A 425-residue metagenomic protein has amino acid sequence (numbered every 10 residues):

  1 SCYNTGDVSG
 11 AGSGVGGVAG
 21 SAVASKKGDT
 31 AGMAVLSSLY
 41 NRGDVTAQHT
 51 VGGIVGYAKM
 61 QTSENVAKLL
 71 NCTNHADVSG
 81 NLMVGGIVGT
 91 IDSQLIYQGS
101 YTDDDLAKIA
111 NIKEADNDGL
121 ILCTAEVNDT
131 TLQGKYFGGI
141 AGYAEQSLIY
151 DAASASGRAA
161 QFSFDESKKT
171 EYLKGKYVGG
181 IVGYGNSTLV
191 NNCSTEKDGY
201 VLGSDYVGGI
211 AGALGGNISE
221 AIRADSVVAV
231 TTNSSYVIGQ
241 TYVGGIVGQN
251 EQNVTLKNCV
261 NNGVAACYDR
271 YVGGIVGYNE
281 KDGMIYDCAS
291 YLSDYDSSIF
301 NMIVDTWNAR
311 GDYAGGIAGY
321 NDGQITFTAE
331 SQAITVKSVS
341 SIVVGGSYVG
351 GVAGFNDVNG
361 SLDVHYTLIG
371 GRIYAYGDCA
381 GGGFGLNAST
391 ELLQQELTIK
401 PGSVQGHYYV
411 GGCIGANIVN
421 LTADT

Functional and structural regions predicted by a protein language model:
S1-T425: Surface-exposed loop/turn motifs in large extracellular/passenger domains
